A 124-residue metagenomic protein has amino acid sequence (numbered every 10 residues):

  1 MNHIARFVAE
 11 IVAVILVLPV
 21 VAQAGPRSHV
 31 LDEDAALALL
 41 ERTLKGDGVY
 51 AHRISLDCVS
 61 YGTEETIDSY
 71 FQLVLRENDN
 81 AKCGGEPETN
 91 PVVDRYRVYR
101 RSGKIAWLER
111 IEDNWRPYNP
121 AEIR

Functional and structural regions predicted by a protein language model:
M1-I11: Bacterial N-terminal signal peptides that target proteins for export
A9-P19: Bacterial N-terminal signal peptides
V12, P26, V93: Short, flexible active-site loop motifs that bind/organize anionic cofactors or intermediates
V20-A24: Sec/Tat signal peptide C-region and signal peptidase I cleavage site
G25-Y61: Short, non-transmembrane alpha-helical segments in secretory-pathway proteins
L44-V49, T66-I67, F71, R110-I111: Eukaryotic scaffold repeat domains enriched in small/polar residues
S55-Y99: Exposed beta-strand-loop-beta-strand "reactive/processing" segments of non-cytosolic proteins
S102-R124: C-terminal partner/receptor-binding element of secreted or periplasmic proteins
